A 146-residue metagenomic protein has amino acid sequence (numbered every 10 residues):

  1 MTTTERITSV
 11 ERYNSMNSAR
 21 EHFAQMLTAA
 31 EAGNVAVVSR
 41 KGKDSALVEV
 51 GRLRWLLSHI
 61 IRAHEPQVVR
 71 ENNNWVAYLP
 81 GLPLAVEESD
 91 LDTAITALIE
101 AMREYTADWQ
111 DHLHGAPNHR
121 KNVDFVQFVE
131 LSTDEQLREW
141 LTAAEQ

Functional and structural regions predicted by a protein language model:
T2-N17: Short Lys/Arg-rich basic patches
T4, T8, A46, N72-V76: A generic structural signal for ordered alpha-helices
R12, P80-D92: A short, exposed loop/beta-hairpin motif centered on an aromatic-Gly-Thr core
Y13-E31: The conserved cystathionine-beta-synthase
R20, D92-I95: Generic structural signal for individual residues within well-ordered alpha-helical segments across diverse proteins
T28-E65, T96-Q146: Short, charged, surface-exposed hinge/linker loops at domain edges that act as mobile lids or interdomain connectors
I61-G81: Short aromatic-glycine-(Arg/Gly/Cys) micro-motifs in beta-strand/loop hairpins
